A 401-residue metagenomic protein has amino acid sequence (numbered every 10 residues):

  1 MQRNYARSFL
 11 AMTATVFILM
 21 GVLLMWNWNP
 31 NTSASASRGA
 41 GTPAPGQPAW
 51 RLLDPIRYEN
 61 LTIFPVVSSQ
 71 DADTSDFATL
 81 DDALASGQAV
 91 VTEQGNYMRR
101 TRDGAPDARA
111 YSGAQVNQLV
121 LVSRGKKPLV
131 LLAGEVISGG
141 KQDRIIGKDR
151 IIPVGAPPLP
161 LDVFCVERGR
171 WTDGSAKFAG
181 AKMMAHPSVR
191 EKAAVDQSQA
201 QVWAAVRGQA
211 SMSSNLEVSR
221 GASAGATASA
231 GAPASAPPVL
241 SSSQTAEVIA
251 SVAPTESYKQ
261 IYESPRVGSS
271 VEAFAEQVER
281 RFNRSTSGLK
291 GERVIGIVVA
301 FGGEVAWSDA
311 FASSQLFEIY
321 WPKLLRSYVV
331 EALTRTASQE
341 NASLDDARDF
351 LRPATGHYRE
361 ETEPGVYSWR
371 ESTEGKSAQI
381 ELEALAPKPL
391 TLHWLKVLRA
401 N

Functional and structural regions predicted by a protein language model:
M1-A6: N-terminal secretory signal peptides that target proteins for export/translocation
R7-L129, G134-N401: Intrinsically disordered, low-complexity segments enriched in small/polar residues
